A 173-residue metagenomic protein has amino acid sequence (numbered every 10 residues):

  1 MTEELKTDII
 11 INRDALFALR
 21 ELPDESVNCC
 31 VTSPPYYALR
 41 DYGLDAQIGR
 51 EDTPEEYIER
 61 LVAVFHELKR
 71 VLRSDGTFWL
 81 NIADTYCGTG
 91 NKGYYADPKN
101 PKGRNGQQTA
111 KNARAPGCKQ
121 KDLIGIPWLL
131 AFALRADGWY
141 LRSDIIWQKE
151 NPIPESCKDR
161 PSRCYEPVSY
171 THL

Functional and structural regions predicted by a protein language model:
T2-L173: Core catalytic lobe of class I
